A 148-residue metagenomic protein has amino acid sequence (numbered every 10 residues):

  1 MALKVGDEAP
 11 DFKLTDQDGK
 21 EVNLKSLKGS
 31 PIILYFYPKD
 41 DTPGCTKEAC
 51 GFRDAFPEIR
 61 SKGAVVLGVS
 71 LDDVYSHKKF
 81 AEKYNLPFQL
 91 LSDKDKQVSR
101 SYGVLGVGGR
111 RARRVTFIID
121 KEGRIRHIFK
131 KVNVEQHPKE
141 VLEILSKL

Functional and structural regions predicted by a protein language model:
M1-L148: Chalcogenol-based redox active-site neighborhoods
